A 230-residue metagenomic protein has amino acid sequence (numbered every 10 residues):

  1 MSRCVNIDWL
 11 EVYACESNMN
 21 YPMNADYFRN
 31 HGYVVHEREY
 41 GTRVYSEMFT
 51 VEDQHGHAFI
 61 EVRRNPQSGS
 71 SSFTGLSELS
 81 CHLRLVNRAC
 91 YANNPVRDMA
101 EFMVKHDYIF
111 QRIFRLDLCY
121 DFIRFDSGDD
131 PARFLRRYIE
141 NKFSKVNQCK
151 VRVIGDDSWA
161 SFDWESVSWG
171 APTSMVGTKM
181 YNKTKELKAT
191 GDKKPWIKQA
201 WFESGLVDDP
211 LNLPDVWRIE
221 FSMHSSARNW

Functional and structural regions predicted by a protein language model:
M1-W230: Structured, helix-rich domain cores that form ligand/interaction pockets
